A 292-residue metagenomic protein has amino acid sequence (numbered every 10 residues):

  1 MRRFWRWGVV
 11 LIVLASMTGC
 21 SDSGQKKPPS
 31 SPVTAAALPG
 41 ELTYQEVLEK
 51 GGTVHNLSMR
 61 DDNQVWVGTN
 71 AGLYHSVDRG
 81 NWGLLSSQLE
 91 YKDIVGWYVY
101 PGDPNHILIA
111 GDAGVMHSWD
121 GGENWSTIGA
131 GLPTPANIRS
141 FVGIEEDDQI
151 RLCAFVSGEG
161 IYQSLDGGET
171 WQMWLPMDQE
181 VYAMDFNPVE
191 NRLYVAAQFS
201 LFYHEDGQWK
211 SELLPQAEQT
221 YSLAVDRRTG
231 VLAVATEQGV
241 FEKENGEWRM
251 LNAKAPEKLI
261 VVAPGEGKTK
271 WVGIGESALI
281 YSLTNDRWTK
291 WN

Functional and structural regions predicted by a protein language model:
M1-G8: Bacterial N-terminal signal peptides that target proteins for export
S16-G19: C-terminal motif of bacterial Sec signal peptides marking the signal peptidase cleavage site
S21-S23: Bacterial signal peptide processing site
P32, A37-R60, S86-P104, G129-E145 (+4 more regions): Short coil-to-beta transitions that initiate beta-strands within beta-rich domains
M59, S76, S118-G122, S164-L165 (+3 more regions): Conserved Ser/Thr-centered positions that define the repeating blades of beta-propeller domains
V65-W66, Y74, H106-L108, M116 (+5 more regions): Conserved beta-propeller blade signature
A71-Y74, G80, A113-M116, G158-I161 (+3 more regions): Loop/turn residues immediately N-terminal
T269-N292: Blade-level signature of beta-propeller repeat domains, shared across WD40, Kelch, NHL, RCC1 and BNR/Asp-box propellers
